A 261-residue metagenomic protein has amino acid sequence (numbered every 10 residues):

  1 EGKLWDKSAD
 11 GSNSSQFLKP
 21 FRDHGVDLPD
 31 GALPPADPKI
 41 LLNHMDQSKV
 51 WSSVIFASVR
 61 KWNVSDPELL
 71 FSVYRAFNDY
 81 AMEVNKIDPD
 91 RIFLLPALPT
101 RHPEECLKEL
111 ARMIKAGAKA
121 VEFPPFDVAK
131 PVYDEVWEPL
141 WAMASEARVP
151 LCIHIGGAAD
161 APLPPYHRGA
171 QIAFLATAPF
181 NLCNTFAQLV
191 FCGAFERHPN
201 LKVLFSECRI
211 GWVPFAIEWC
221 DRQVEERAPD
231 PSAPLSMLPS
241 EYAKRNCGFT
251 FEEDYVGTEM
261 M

Functional and structural regions predicted by a protein language model:
E1-M261: Helix-coil boundary/capping segments in enzymes
